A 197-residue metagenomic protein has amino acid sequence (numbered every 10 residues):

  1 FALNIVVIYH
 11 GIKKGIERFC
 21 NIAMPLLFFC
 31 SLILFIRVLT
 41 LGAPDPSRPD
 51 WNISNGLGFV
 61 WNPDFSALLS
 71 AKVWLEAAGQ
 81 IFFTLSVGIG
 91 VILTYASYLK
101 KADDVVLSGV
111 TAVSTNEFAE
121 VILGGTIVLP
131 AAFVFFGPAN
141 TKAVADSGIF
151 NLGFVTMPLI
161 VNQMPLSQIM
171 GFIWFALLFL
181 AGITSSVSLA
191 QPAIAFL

Functional and structural regions predicted by a protein language model:
F1-I8, L34-F35: Transmembrane-helix bundle segments that line or gate the permeation/cavity pathway in multi-pass membrane proteins
I5-K14, S97: C-terminal ends of transmembrane helices
I12, V155-P158, A193: Membrane-embedded alpha-helical segments and adjacent helix-loop junctions characteristic of multi-pass solute
K13-R18, L197: Membrane-interface helix-boundary motifs at transmembrane edges
E17, N21-I183, V187: Membrane-embedded translocation segments of transport machinery
